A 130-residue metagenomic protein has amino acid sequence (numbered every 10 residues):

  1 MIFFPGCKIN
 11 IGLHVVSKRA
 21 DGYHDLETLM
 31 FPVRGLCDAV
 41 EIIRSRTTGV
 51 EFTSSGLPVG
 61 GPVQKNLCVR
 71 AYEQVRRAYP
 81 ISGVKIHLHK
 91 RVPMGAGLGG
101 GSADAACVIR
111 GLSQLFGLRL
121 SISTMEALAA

Functional and structural regions predicted by a protein language model:
M1-A96, S113-Q114, L118, I122-S123: ATP-binding N-lobe of GHMP and related small-molecule kinases
A96-S102: Acidic (Asp/Glu-rich) catalytic motifs at the cytosolic membrane interface
S102-F116: Short, small-residue alpha-helix embedded
